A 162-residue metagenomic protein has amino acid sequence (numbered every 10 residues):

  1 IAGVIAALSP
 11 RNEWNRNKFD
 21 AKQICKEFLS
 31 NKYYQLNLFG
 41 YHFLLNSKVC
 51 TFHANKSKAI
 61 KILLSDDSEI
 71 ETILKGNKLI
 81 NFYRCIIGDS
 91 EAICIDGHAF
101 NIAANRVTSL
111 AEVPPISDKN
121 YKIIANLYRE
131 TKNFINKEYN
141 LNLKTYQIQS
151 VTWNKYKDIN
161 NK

Functional and structural regions predicted by a protein language model:
I1-K162: HhH-family (HhH-GPD) DNA N-glycosylase catalytic core used in base-excision repair
